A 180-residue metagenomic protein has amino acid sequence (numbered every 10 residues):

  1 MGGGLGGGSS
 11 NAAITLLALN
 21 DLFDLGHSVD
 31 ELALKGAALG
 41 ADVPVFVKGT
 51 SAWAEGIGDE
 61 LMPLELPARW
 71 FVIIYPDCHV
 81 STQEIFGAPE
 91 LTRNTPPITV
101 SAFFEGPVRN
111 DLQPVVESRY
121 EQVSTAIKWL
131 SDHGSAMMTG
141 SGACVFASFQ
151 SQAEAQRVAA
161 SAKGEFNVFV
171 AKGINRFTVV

Functional and structural regions predicted by a protein language model:
G2-G4, G36, V45, A52-A54 (+1 more regions): Short glycine- and Lys/Arg-enriched binding-loop motifs that mark or flank ligand-binding interfaces
G2-G4, I73, C144-F146: Short aromatic/hydrophobic contact patches that present stacked aromatics for nucleic-acid/ligand binding
G3-V29: DPxDG-like acidic metal-binding loop motif
G7-G8, T139-A143: Glycine-rich beta-strand-to-loop/alpha-helix junction loops that act as flexible
H27-A38, Q156-A159: Short, well-structured alpha-helical segments that form the helix of a local strand-helix-strand
F46-S135, S148-V180: Conserved, helical-rich catalytic subdomain that frames metal- and/or nucleotide-binding sites in enzyme alpha/beta
